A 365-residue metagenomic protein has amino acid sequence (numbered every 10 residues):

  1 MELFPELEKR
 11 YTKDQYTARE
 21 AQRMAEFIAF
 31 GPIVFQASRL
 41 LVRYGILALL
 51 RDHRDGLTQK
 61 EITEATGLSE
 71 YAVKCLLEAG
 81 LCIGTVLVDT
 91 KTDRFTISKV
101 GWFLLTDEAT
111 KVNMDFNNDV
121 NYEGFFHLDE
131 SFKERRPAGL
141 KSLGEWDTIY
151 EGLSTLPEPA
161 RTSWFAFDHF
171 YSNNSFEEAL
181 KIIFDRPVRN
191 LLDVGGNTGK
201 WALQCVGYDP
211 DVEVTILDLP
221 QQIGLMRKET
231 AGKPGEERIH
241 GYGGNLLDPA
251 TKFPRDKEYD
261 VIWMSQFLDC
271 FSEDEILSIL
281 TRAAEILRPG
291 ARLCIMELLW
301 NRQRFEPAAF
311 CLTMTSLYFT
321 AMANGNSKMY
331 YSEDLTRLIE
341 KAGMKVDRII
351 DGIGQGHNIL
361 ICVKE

Functional and structural regions predicted by a protein language model:
M1-L87, D185, N190-E365: Alpha-helical subdomain
R10-Y16, A21-D52, E64-R189: Conserved Class I S-adenosyl-L-methionine-dependent methyltransferase catalytic core
